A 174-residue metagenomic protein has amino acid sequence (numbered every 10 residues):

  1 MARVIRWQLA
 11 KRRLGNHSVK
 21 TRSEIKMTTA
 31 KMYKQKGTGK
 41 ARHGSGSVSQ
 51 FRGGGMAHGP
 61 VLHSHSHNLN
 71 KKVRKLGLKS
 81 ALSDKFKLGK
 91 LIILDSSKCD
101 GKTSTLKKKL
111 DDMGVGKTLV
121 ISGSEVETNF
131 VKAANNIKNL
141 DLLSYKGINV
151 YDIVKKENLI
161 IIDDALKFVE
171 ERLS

Functional and structural regions predicted by a protein language model:
M1-K36: A short, flexible low-complexity segment enriched in Lys/Arg and Gly/Pro that occurs in N-terminal basic tails
M1-L14, P60-S174: Extended polybasic, low-complexity segments that bind anionic RNA or targeting/receptor surfaces
N16-K20, K40, S47, I93 (+1 more regions): Residue-level detector of alpha-helical recognition elements and their boundaries
H17, E24, Q50, K85-F86: A generic structural signal for short, solvent-exposed coil/turn residues that cap or connect secondary-structure
S23-K31, S47, D100, K132 (+1 more regions): Charge-rich, low-complexity amphipathic helices in intrinsically disordered tails/linkers adjacent to domains
I25-G59: Glycine/serine-rich anion-binding loops at beta->alpha junctions that coordinate negatively charged ligand groups
